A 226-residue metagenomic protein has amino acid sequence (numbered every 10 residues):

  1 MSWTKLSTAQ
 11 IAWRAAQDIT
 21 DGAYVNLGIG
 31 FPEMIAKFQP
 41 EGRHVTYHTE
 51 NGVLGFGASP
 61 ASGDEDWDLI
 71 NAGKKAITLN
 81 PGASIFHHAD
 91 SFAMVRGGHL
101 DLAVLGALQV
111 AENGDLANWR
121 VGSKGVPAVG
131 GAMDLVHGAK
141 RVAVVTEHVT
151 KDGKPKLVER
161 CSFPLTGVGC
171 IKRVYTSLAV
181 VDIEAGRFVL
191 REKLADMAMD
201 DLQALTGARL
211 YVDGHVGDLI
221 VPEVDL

Functional and structural regions predicted by a protein language model:
M1-N80: N-terminal active-site beta-alpha-beta segment that forms phosphate/nucleotide-binding and substrate-recognition loops
S2, L6-Q10, A61-L226: Conserved phosphate- and dinucleotide-binding cores of soluble alpha/beta proteins, encompassing both enzyme active
